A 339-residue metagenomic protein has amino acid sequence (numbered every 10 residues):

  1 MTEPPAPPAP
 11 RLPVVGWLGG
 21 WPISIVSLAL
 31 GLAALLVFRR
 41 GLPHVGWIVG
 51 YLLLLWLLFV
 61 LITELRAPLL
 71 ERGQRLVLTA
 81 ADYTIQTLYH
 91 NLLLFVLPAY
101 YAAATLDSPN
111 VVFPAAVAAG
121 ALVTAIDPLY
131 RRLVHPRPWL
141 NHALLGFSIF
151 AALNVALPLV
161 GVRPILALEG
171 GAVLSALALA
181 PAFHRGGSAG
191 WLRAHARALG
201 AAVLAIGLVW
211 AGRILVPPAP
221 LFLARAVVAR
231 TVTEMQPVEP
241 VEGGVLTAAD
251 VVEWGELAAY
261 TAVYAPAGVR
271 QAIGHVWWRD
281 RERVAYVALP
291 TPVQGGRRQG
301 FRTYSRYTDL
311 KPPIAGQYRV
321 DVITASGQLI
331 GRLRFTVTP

Functional and structural regions predicted by a protein language model:
M1-L129: Membrane-anchoring hydrophobic segments
P138-G186: Membrane-embedded alpha-helical segments of integral membrane proteins
G190-P220: Internal/C-terminal transmembrane anchor helices
W210-V252, T338-P339: Short, compositionally biased P/S/T/A/G/V-rich stretches that sit at domain boundaries
L257, G295-Y307: Aromatic sugar-binding surface patches on proteins that engage polysaccharides or sugar-phosphate polymers
A258-A265: Short edge beta-strand/loop segments characteristic of extracellular beta-sandwich folds
A285-G296: Solvent-exposed serine/threonine-rich low-complexity stretches and specific carbohydrate-binding patches
I323-L333: Short acidic/polar inter-strand loop motif in beta-rich domains
